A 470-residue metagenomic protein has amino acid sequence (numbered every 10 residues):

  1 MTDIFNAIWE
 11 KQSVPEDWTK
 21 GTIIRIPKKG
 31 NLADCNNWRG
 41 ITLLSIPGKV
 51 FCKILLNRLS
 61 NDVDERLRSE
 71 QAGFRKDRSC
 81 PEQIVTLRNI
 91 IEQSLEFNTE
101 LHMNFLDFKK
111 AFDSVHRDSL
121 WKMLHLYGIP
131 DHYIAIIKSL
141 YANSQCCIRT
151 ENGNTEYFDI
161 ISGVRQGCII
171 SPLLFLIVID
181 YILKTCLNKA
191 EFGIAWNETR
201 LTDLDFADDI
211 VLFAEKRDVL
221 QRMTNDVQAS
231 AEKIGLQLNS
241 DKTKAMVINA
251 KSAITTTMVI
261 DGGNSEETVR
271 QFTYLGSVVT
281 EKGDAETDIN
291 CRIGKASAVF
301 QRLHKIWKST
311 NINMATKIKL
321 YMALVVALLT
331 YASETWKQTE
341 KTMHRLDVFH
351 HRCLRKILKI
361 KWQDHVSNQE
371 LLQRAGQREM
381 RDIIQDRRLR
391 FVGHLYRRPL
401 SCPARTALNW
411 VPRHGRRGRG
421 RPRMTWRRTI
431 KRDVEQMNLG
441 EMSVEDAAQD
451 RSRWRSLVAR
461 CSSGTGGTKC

Functional and structural regions predicted by a protein language model:
M1-Y181: Conserved pre-catalytic core of RNA-dependent polymerases
I148-C168, P172-C470: Short linear motifs embedded in intrinsically disordered, charge-biased segments
